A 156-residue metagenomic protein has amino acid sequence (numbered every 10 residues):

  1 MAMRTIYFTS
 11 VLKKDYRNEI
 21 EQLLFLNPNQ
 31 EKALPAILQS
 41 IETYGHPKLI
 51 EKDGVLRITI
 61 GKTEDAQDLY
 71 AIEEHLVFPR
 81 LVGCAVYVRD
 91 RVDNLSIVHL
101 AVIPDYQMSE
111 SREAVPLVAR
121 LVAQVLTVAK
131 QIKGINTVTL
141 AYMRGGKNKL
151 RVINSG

Functional and structural regions predicted by a protein language model:
M1, F8-K14, Y70-F78, Y87 (+2 more regions): A signal for specific C-terminal beta-sheet/loop modules enriched in small/flexible residues with GP/PG/PP motifs
M1-D53: Short amphipathic alpha-helix that is part of the acyltransferase structural core
V11, Q67-I72, Y142, K147: Preference for well-ordered, secondary-structure-rich cores of eukaryotic proteins
Q30, A66-L69, S155: Short linear motifs in intrinsically disordered/low-complexity regions
K32-A33, F78, Q131-I132: Short secondary-structure junctions
A33-P35, L76, L150-N154: Intrinsically disordered, low-complexity segments enriched in glycine/proline and serine/threonine
T43, P47-N94: A conserved beta-strand-loop-helix scaffold within acyl/acetyltransferase catalytic domains
D90-S155: Acyl-donor binding region in acyl/amide transferases
